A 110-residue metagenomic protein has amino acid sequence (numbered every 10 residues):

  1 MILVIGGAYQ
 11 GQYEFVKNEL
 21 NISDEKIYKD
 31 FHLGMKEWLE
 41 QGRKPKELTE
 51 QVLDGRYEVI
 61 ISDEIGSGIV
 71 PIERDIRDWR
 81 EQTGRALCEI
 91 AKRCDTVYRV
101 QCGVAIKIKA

Functional and structural regions predicted by a protein language model:
M1-N21, I27-K29: Glycine-rich P-loop/Walker A and Walker A-like loops and their local beta1-loop-alpha1 context in P-loop NTPases
I2, M35-K36, V70-I72: Short, basic, glycine/proline-bearing loop/turn elements
Q10, L33-G34, G66, A105: Short, solvent-exposed loop/turn segments at secondary-structure junctions
F15, L39-E40, I72: Short, glycine/acidic-enriched capping/hinge loops at junctions between secondary-structure elements
E19-P45: Conserved substrate/cofactor phosphate-moiety recognition/catalytic segment in nucleotide-dependent phosphotransferases
R43-A110: Replace "adjacent to P-loop NTPase cores in ATP/GTP-dependent enzymes" with "adjacent to NTP-binding cores
